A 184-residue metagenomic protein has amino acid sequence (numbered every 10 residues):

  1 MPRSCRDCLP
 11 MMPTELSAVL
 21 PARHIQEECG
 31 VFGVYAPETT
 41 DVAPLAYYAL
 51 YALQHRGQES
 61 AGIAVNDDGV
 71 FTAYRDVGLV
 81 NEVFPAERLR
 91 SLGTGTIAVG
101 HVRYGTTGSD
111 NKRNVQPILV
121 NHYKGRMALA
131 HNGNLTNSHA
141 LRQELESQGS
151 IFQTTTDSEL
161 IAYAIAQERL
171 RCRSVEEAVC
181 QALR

Functional and structural regions predicted by a protein language model:
P2-R184: Conserved short alpha-helical segments that host acidic/polar catalytic motifs at enzyme active sites
